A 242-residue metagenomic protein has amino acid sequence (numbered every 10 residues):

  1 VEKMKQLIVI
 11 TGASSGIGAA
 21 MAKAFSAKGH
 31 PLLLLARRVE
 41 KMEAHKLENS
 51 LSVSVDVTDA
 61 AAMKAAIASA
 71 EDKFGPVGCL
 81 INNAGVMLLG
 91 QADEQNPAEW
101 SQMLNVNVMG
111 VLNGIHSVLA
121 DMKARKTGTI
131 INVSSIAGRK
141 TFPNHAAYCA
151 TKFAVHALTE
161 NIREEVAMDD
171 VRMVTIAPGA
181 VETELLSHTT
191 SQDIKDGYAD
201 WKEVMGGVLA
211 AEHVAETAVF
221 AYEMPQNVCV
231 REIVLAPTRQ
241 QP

Functional and structural regions predicted by a protein language model:
S14-S15: Conserved glycine-rich cofactor-binding loop
K28-E43: Conserved glycine-rich Rossmann-like NAD(P)H-binding loop of the short-chain dehydrogenase/reductase
S54-A65, P97: The beta1-alpha1 cofactor-binding region of Rossmann-like NAD(H)/NADP(H)-dependent oxidoreductases
Q91-A92, N96-S101: Substrate-binding pocket helix/loop in short-chain dehydrogenase/reductase
I115, T151: Active-site helix of classical SDR
S135: Residue(s) in the substrate-gating loop at a strand-loop-helix junction that position the organic substrate next
T175-I176, D196-P237, Q241: C-terminal helical subdomain
